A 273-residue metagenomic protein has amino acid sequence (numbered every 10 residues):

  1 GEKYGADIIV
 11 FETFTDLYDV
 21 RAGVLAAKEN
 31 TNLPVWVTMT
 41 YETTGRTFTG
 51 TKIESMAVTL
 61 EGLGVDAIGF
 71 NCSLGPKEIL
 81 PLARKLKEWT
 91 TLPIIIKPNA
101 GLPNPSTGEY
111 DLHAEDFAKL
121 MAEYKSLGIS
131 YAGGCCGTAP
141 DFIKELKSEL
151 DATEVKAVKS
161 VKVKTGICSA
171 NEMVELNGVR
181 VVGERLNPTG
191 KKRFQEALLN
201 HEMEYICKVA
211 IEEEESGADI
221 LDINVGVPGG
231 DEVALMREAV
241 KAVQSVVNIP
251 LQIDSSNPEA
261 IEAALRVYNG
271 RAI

Functional and structural regions predicted by a protein language model:
G1-I273: Domain-level signal for soluble alpha/beta catalytic cores
